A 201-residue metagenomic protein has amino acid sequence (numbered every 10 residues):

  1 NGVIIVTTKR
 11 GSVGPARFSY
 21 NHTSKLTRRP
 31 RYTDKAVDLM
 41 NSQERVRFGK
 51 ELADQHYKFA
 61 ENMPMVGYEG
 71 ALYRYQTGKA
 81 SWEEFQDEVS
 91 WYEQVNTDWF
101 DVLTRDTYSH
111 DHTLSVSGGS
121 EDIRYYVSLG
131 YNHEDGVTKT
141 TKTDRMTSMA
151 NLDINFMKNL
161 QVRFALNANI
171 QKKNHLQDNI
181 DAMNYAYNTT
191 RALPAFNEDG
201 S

Functional and structural regions predicted by a protein language model:
N1-Y32, D122-D135, K139-N197: Transmembrane beta-barrel strand/turn architecture of Gram-negative outer membrane proteins
S12-K139, Q177-N179: Residues embedded in well-ordered regular secondary structure
